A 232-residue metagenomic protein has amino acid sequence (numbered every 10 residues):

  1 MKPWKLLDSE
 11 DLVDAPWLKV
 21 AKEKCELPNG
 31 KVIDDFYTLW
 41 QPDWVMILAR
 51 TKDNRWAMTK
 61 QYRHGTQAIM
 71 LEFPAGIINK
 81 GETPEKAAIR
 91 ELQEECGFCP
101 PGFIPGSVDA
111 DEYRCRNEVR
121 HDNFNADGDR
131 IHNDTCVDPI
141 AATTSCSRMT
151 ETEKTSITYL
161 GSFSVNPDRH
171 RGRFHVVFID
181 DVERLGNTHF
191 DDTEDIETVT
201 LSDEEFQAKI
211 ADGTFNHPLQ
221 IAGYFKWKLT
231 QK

Functional and structural regions predicted by a protein language model:
M1-W4, I69, K80, Y159 (+4 more regions): Nudix hydrolase/Nudix homology domain
K2-P3, L39-Q41, M46-R90, E94: Conserved Nudix-box catalytic region and its N-terminal flanking loop in Nudix hydrolases and closely related
D8-M46, K52: Acidic, metal-coordinating catalytic segment for phosphate/diphosphate chemistry, firing primarily on the Nudix
S9, D35, T59-Q61, L160-S162: Residue-level detector of high-confidence beta-strand sites
K19, L39-P42, R50-D53, R63 (+6 more regions): Active-site segment of metal-dependent pyrophosphate-handling enzymes, primarily the Nudix hydrolase catalytic core
V20-K24, L48, M58, V176-F178 (+1 more regions): Conserved hydrophobic/aromatic beta-strand scaffold that supports enzyme active sites
M58, F73-F103, T143-Y159, V177 (+2 more regions): The catalytic Nudix box helix
P101-R114, V119-E153: A cross-taxon signal for low-complexity, glycine/charged-rich
